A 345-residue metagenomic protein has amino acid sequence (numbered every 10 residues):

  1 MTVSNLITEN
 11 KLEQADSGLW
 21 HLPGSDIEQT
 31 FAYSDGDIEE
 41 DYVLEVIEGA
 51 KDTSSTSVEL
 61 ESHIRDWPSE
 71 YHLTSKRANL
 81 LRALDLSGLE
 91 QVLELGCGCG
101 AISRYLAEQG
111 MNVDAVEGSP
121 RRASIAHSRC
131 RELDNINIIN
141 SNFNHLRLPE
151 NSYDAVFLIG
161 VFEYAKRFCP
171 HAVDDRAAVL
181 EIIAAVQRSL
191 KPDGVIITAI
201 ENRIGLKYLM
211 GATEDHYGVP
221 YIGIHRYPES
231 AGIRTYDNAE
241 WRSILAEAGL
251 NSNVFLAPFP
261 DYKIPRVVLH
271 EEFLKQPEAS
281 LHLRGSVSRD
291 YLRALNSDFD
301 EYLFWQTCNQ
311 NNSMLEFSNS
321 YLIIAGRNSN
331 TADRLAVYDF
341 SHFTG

Functional and structural regions predicted by a protein language model:
T2-D52: N-terminal auxiliary segments of SAM/dcSAM-dependent transferases
C99-G110: Conserved SAM-binding loop of SAM-dependent methyltransferases across substrates and taxa, primarily the Class I
Q109-H145: Class I SAM-dependent methyltransferase SAM/SAH-binding core
R147-V156: A short acidic, Gly/Pro-enriched loop at the edge of an enzyme's catalytic core that lines a small-molecule cofactor
D175-V195: A short glycine-rich, Lys/Arg-flanked "PGG" loop and its adjoining helix->strand segment in the class I
I197-V219: Conserved class I S-adenosyl-L-methionine
A231-G249, N253-F255: Short alpha-helix
E240, V254, P258-G345: Rossmann-like AdoMet/SAM-dependent catalytic core
